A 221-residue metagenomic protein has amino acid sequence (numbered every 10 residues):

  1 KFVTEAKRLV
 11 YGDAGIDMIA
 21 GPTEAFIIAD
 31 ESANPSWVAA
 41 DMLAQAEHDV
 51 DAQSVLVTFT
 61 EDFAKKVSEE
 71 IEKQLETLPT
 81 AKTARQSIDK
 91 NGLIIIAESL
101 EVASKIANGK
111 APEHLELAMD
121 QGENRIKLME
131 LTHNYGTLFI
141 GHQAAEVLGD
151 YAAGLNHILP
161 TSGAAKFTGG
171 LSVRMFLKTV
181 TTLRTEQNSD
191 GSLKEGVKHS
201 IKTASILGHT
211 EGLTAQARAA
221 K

Functional and structural regions predicted by a protein language model:
K1, D17, E24-I27, Q53-V55 (+7 more regions): Structural motif
K1-F2, S32-N34, E61-D62, L100-V102 (+4 more regions): Short, glycine-/Ser/Thr-/acidic-enriched flexible segments
K1-Q53: Conserved NAD(P)+-binding/catalytic subdomain of aldehyde/semialdehyde dehydrogenases
A6-A14, A33, A46-V50, V67-P79 (+5 more regions): Structural signal for hydrophobic packing residues in well-ordered secondary-structure cores of soluble enzyme domains
I19, S32, S36-A40, V57 (+6 more regions): Electropositive phosphate-/nucleotide-binding environments in soluble metabolic enzymes
H48, A52, L56-Y135: A glycine- and small/hydrophobic-rich beta-loop-beta segment that serves as a flexible "lid/hinge" or phosphate-binding
E130-K221: C-terminal segments
